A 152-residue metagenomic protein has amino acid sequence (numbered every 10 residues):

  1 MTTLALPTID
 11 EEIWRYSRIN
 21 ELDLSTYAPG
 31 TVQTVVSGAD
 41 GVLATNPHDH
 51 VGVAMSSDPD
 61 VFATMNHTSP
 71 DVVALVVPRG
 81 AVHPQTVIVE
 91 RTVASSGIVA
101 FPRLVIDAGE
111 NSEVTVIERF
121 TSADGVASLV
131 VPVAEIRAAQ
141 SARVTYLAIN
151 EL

Functional and structural regions predicted by a protein language model:
T2-L152: Glycine-rich and polybasic anion-binding loops at the starts of cofactor/ligand-binding domains
